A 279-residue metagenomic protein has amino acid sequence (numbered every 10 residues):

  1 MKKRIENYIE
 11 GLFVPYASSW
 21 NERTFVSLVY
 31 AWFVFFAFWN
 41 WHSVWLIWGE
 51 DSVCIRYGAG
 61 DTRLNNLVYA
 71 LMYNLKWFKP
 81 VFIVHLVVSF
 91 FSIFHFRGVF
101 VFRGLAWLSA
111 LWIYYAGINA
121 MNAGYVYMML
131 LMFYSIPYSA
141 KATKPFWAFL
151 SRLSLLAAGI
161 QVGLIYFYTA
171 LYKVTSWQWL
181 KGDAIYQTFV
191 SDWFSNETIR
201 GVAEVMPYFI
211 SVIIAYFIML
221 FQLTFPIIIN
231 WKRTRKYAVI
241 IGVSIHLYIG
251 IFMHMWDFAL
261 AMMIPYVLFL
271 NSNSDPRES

Functional and structural regions predicted by a protein language model:
M1-S279: Alpha-helical membrane-anchoring segments
